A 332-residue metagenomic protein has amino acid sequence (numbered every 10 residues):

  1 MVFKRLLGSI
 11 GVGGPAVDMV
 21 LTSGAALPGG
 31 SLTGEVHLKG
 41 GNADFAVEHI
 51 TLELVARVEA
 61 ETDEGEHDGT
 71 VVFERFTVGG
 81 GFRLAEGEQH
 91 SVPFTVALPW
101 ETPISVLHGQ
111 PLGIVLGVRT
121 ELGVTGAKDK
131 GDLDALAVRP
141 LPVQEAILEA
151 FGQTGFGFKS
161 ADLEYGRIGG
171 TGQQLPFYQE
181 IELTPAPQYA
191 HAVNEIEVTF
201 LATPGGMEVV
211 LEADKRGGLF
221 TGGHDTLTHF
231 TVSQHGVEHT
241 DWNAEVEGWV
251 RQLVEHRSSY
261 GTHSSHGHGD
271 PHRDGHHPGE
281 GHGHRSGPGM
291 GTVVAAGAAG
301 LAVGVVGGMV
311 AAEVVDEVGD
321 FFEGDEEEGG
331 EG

Functional and structural regions predicted by a protein language model:
M1-V12: A eukaryote-biased signal for short, well-structured alpha-helical docking elements
N42-E48: A short beta-turn/strand-edge loop motif at beta-sheet boundaries
E53-R57, T95-E101, H108-A127: Internal, hydrophobic beta-strand segments that form the core of beta-sheet-rich folds
V55-H67, R216-G222: Short aromatic-acidic-glycine turn motif
E66-H108, K128: A beta-strand/beta-hairpin structural motif
G123-G152: Short beta-strand elements
T154-G222: Extended serine/threonine-enriched, polar tracts that run as long, contiguous segments within proteins
G279-E328: Short, low-complexity, glycine-enriched hydrophobic/amphipathic alpha-helices that associate with lipid bilayers
